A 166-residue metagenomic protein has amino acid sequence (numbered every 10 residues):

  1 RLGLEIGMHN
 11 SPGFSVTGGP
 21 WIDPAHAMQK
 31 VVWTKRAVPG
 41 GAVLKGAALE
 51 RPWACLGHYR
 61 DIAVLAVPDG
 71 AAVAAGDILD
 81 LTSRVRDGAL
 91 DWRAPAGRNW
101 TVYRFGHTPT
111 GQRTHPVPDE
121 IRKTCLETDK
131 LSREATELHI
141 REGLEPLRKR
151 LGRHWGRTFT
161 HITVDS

Functional and structural regions predicted by a protein language model:
R1-S166: Mature extracytoplasmic enzyme cores
